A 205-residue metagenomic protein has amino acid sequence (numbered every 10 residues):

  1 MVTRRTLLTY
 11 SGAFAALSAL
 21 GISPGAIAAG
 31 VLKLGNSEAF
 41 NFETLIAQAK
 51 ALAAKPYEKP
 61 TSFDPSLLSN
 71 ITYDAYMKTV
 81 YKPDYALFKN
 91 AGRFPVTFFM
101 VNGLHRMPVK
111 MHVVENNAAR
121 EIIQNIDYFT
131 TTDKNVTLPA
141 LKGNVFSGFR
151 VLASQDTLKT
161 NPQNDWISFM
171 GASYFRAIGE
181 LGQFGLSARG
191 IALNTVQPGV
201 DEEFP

Functional and structural regions predicted by a protein language model:
M1, G21-T61, S66: C-terminal segment of N-terminal export signals and the immediately downstream linker at the start of the mature
M1-A15: N-terminal secretory signal peptides and thylakoid transit peptides that target proteins across membranes
A15, K50-A53, V80-D84: Generic secondary-structure transition motif, activating predominantly at the C-termini of alpha-helices
Y57-A192: Solvent-exposed N-terminal domain segments of exported/luminal and surface proteins
A192, Q197-P205: Edge strands and adjacent loops of beta-rich recognition modules
